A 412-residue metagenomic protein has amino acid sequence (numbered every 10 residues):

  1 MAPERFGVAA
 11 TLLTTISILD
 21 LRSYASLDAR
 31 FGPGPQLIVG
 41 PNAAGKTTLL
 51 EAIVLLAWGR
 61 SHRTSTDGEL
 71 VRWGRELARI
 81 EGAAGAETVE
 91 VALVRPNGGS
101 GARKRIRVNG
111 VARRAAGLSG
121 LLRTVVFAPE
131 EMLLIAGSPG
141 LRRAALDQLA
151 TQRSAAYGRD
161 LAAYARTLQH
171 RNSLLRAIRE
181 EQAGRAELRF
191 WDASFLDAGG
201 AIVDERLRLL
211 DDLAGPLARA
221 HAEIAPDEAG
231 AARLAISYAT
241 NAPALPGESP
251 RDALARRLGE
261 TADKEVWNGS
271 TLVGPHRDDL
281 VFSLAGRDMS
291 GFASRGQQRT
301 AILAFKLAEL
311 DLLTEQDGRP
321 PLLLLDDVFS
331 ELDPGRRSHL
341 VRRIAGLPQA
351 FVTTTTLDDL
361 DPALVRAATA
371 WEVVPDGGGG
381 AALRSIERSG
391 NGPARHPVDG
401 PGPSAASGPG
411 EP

Functional and structural regions predicted by a protein language model:
M1-P41, L55, Q182-L322, E331-G335 (+3 more regions): Conserved NTPase motor "head" modules and their coupling/switch loops across ABC/AAA+ ATPases, GTPases, and GHKL ATPases
I16, V125-F127, P321-L324, V352: Hydrophobic positions in the central parallel beta-sheet of the AAA+
K46: Conserved lysine of the Walker
V54-L141, A145-Y157, D211-R219, P250 (+1 more regions): Nucleotide-state sensing region of NTPase/ATPase domains
G82, Q349-T355: Structural recognition of the conserved hydrophobic beta-strand(s) that form the central parallel beta-sheet of P-loop
L149-D192, D197, D212, P216: Extended, Lys/Glu-rich alpha-helical coiled-coil stalks
D326-V328: Walker B catalytic acidic pair
